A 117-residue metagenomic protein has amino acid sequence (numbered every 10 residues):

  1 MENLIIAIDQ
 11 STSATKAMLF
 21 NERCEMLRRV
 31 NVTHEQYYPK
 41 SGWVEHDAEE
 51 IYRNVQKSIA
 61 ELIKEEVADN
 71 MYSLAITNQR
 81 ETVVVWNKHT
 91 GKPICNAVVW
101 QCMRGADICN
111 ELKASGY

Functional and structural regions predicted by a protein language model:
M1-C95: N-terminal glycine/serine-rich phosphate-binding loop of ATP-dependent small-molecule kinases, especially carbohydrate
Q56, V84-Y117: Glycine-rich phosphate-binding loop and adjoining helix at the ATP-binding site of ATP-dependent phosphoryl-transfer
